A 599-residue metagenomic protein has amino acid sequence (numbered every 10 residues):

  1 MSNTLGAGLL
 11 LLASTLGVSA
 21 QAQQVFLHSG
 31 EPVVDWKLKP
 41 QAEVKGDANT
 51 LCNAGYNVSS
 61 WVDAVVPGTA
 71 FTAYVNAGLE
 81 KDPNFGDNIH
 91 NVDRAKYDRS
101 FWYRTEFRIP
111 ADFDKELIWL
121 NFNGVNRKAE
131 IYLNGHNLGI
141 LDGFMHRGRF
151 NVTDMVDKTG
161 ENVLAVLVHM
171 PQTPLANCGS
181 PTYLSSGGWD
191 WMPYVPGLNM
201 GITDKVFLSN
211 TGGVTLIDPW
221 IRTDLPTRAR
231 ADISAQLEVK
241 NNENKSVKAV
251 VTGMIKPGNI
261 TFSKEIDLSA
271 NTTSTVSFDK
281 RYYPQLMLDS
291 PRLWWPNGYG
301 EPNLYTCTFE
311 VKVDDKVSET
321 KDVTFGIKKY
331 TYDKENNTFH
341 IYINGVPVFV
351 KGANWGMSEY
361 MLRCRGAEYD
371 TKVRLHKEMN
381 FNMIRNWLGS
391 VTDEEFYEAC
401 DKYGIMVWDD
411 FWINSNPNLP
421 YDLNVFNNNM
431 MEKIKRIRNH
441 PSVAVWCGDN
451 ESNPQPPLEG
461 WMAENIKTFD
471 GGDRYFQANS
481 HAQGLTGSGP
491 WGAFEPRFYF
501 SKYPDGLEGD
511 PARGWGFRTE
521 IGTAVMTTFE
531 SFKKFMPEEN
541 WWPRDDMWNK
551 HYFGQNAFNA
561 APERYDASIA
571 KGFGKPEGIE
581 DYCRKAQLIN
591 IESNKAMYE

Functional and structural regions predicted by a protein language model:
M1-V25: Bacterial Sec-dependent N-terminal signal peptides
G30, V34-E43, D47, T72-A73 (+6 more regions): Accessory beta-strand-rich segments of carbohydrate-active enzymes
G30-E31, K37-G46, Y56, V65-T69 (+3 more regions): Substrate-binding clefts and catalytic carboxylate motifs of secreted carbohydrate-active enzymes
T72-I109, F113-F122, N126-N134, G139-D142 (+3 more regions): Active-site-adjacent substrate/metal-binding segments within catalytic domains of carbohydrate-active enzymes
F113-E116, V156-E161, P174-L175, Y283-L304: Short glycine/proline/serine/threonine-rich loop/turn segments at secondary-structure transition edges
I131-L133, A231-A270, V276: Beta-strand-rich binding/interaction modules
G148-D154, S274-L286: Exposed aromatic-hydrophobic patches
I217-I221, A231-S234, N241, E319 (+1 more regions): Active-site region of glycoside hydrolase catalytic domains
